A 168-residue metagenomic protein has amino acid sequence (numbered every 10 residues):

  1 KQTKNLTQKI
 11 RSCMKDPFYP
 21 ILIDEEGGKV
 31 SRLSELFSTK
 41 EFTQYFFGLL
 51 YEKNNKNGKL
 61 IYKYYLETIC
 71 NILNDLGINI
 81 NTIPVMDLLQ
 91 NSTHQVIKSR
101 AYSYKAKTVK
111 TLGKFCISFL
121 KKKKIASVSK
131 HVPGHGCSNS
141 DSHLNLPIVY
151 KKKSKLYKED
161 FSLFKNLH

Functional and structural regions predicted by a protein language model:
K1-T108, C137-Y150: Enzymes and membrane/adaptor proteins characterized by extended Gly/Ser/Thr/Asp/Glu-rich, aromatic-dotted
Q2-R11, K15, T111-F115, K121 (+1 more regions): Second-shell residues forming the walls of enzyme active-site clefts
I72, L76, F119, N166: Short alpha-helical functional segments enriched in proximate histidine and acidic residues
